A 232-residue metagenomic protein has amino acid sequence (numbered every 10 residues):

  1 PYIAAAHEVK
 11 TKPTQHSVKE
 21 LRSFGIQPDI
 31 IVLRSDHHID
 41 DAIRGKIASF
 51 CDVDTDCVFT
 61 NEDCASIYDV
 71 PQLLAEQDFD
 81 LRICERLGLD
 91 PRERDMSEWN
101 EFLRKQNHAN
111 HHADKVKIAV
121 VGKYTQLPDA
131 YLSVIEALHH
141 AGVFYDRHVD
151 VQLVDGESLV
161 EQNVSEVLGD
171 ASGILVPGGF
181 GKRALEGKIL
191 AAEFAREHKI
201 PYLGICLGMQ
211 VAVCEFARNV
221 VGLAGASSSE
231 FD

Functional and structural regions predicted by a protein language model:
P1-D232: N-terminal beta1-alpha1 cap of cysteine-dependent amidohydrolase-like domains
